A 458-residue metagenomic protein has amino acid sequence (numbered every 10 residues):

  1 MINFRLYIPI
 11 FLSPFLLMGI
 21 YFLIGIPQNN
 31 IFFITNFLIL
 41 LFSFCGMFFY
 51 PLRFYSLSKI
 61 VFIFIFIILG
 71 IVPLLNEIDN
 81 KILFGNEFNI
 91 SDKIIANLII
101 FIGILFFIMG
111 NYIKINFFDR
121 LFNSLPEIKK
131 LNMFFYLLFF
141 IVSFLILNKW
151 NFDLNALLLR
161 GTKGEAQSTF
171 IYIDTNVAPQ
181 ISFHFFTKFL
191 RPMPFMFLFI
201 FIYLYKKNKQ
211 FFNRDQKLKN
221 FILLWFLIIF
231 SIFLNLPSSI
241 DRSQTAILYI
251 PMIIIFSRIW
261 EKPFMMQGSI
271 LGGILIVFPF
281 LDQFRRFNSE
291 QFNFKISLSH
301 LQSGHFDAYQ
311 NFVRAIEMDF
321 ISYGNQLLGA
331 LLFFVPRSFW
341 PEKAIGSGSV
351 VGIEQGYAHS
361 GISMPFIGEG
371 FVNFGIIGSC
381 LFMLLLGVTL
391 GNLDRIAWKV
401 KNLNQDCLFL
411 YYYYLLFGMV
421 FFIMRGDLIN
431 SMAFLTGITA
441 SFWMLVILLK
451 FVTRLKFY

Functional and structural regions predicted by a protein language model:
M1-I141, I222-W225, Y249-S257, F264-M265 (+4 more regions): N-terminal "leader" segments that precede or initiate the main folded domain
P14-F32, I82-F88, R160-F186, Q310-F312 (+1 more regions): Juxtamembrane membrane-water interface segments that cap and precede transmembrane helices
N30, Y112-K262, I276-S289: Membrane-embedded catalytic interface detector for glycan/lipid assembly enzymes
F37-L41, F134-L147, F186-L198, G368-D394: Hydrophobic alpha-helical transmembrane segments
L52-S58, Y203-L223, R395-L410: Membrane-interface helix-loop-helix junctions at transmembrane boundaries of multi-pass membrane enzymes, predominantly
V142-R160, F264-A344: Aromatic-rich transmembrane-lumenal/periplasmic boundary elements in polytopic membrane proteins
R160-T169, R285-F287, Q326-I377: Long extracytoplasmic/lumenal interhelical loops at the membrane interface of multi-pass membrane proteins
I362-Y458: Hydrophobic alpha-helical segments
